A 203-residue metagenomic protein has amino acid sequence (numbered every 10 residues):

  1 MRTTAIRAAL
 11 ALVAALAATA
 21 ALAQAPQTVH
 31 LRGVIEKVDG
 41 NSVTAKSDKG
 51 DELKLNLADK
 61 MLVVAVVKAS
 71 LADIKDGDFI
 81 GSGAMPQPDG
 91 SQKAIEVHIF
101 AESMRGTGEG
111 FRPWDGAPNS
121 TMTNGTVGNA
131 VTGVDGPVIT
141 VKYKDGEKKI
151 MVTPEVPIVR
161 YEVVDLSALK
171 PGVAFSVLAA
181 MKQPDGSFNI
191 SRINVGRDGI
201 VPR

Functional and structural regions predicted by a protein language model:
M1-R7: Positively charged n-region of N-terminal signal peptides that target proteins for export
R2, A20-R203: Short, flexible, surface-exposed loop segments at domain boundaries
A8-A20: Bacterial N-terminal signal peptides
